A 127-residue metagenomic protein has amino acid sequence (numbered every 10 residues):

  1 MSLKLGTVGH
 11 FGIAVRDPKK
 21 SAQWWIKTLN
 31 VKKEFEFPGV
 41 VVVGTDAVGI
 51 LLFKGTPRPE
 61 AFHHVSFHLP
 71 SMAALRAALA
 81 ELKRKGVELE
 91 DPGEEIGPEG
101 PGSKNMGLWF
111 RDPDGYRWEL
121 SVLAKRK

Functional and structural regions predicted by a protein language model:
M1-K20, V65, A124-K127: N-terminal beta-strand motif that seeds the catalytic metal site of vicinal oxygen chelate
H10-G12, V42, H64-S66, G107-W109: Short aromatic/hydrophobic contact patches that present stacked aromatics for nucleic-acid/ligand binding
D17-K32: Amphipathic alpha-helical segments
P18-K19, S66-D114: Vicinal oxygen chelate
K20, P38-V41, G100, K127: Short glycine/proline-centered loop/turn elements that form peptide/ligand docking sites
N30-E36, E88-G93: Short secondary-structure junctions
K32-H63, R117-V122: Conserved short beta-strand elements that form part of the metal-binding/catalytic scaffold of enzyme active sites
